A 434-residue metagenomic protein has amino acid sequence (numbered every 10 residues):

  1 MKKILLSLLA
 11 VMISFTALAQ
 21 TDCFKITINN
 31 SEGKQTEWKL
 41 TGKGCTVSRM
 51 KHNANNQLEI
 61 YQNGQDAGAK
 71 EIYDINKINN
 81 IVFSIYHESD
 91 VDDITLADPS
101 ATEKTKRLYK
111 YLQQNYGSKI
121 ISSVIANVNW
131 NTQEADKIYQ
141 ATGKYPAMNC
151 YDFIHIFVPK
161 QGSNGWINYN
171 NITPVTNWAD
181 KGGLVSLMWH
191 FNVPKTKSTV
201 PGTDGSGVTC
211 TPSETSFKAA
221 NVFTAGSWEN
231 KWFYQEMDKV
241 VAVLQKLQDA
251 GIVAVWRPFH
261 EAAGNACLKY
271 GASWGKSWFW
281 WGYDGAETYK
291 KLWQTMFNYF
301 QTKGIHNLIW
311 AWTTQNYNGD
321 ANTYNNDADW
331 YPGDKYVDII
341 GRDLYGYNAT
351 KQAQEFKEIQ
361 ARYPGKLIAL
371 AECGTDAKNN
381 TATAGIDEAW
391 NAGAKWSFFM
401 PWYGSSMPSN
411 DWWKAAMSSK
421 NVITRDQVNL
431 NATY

Functional and structural regions predicted by a protein language model:
M1-D22: Bacterial Sec-dependent N-terminal signal peptides
Q20-E88: Compositionally biased alpha-helical segments
S84-N168, T176, D387, Q427-Y434: N-terminal module-boundary/linker segments of secreted carbohydrate-active enzymes
R107, W130-I138, Y169-I172, A242 (+3 more regions): Alpha-helical scaffolding within the catalytic cores of extracellular/periplasmic polymer-degrading hydrolases
Y116, I120-A126, K366-Y434: Substrate-binding cleft of secreted/luminal carbohydrate-active enzymes
S123-I125, R257-H260, W293-N325, K366-K378 (+1 more regions): Aromatic-lined carbohydrate-recognition surfaces of secreted/lumenal glycan-active proteins
N149-Y151, N326-A349, W402: Aromatic- and acid-rich polysaccharide-binding/catalytic face of secreted or lumenal carbohydrate-active enzymes
V158-N298, T302-I305: Substrate-binding cleft of extracellular glycoside hydrolase catalytic domains
